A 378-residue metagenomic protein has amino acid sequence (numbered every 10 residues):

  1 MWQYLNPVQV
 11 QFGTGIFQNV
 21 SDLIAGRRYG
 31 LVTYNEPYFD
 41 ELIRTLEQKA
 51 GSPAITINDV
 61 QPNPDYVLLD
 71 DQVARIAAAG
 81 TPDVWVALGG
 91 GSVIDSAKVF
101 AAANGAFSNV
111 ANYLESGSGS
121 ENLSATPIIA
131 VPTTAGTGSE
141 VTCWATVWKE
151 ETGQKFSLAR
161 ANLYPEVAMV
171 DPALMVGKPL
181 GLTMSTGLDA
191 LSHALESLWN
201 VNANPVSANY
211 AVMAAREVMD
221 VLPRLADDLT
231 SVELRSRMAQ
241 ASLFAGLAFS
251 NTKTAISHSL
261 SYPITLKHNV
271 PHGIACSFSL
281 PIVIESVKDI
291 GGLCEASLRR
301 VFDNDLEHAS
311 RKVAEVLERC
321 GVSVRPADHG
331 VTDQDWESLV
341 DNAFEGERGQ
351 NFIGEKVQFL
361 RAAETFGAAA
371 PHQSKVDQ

Functional and structural regions predicted by a protein language model:
M1-V84, P326: ATP/NTP phosphate-donor binding region
V67-P172: Glycine/threonine-rich beta-strand-loop-alpha-helix active-site module that forms ligand/phosphate-binding
G136, L243-C276, G346-G349: Glycine-rich phosphate/pyrophosphate-binding beta-alpha loops
W144-T252, G354: Carboxylate- and glycine-rich phosphate/diphosphate-binding segment that chelates Mg2+/Mn2+
N162, F302-Q378: C-terminal charged capping/lid subdomain of soluble metabolic enzymes
L191-L195, M238-G246, L260, L280 (+4 more regions): Short alpha-helical scaffolding segments that buttress acidic/His motifs in well-ordered protein cores
P263, K267-R325: Active-site pocket-lining segment
